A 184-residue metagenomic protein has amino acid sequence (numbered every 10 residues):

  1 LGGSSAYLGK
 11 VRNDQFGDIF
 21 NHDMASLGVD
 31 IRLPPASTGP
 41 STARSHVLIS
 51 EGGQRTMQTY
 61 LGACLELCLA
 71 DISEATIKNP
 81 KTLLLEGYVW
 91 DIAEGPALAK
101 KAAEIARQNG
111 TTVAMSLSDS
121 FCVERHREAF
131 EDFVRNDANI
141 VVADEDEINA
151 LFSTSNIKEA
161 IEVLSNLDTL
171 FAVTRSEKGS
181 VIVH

Functional and structural regions predicted by a protein language model:
L1-K10, Q15-S26: Glycine-rich phosphate/adenosyl-contacting loop at the front of the ribokinase-like
D18-A36, V47-H184: Ribokinase/PfkB-type carbohydrate-kinase core domain
T38-P40: Short, glycine-/polar-rich solvent-exposed loops and beta-turns at beta-strand/coil boundaries
